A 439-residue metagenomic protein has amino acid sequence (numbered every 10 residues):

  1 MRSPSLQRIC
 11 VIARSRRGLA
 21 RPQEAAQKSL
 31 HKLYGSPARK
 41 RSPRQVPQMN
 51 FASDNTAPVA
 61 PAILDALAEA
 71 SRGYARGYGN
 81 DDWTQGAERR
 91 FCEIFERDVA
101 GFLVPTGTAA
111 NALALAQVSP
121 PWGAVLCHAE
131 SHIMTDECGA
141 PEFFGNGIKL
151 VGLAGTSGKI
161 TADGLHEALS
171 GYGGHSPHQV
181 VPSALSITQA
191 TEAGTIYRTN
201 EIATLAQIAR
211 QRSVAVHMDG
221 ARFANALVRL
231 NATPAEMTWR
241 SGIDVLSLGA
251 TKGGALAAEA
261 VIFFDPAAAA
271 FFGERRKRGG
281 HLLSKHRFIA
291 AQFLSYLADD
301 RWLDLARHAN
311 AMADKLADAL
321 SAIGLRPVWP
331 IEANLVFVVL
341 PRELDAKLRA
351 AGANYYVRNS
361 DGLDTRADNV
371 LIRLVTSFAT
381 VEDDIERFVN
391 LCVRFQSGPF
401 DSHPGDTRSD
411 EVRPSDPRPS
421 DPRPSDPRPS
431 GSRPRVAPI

Functional and structural regions predicted by a protein language model:
A60-G107, A129-E130, T135, A140: Conserved N-terminal alpha-helix of the aminotransferase class I/II PLP-enzyme fold
Q117-T135, H166: Conserved PLP-anchoring active-site segment centered on the Schiff-base-forming lysine
W122, D314-F400, R435-I439: Conserved C-terminal alpha-helix-loop-beta "cap" of PLP-dependent enzymes that closes/shapes the active-site mouth
N146-E192, I196-T204: PLP-dependent aminotransferase-class I/II
V181-T191, I196, T233-A333: Active-site C-terminal subdomain of aminotransferase-like
Y197-L227: Catalytic PLP-binding core of fold-type I/II PLP enzymes
R408-S430: Long, intrinsically disordered low-complexity tandem-repeat segments
